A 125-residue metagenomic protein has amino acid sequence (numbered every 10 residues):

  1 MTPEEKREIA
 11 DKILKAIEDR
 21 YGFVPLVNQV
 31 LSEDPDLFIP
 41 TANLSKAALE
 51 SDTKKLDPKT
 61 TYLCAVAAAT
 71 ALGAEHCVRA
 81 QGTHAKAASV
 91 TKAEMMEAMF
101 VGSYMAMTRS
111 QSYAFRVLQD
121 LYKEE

Functional and structural regions predicted by a protein language model:
M1-P58, Y113-E125: Acidic, glycine/proline-rich low-complexity segments that act as flexible tails and inter-domain linkers
K46, A65, G82-K86: Amphipathic alpha-helical segments within well-ordered protein domains
D57-L63, K92-A98: Alpha-helical scaffolds flanking conserved acidic
C64-A80: Short, thiol/selenol-centered motifs that function as redox-active sites or metal-ligating centers
V78-T83, Y113: Short conserved catalytic/interaction loops centered on acidic-Pro-aromatic/His motifs
Q81-K92, L118: Iron-sulfur (Fe-S) cluster-binding segments and ferredoxin-like electron-carrier domains, especially [2Fe-2S]
F100-V117: Short Fe-S-cluster ligation motifs
